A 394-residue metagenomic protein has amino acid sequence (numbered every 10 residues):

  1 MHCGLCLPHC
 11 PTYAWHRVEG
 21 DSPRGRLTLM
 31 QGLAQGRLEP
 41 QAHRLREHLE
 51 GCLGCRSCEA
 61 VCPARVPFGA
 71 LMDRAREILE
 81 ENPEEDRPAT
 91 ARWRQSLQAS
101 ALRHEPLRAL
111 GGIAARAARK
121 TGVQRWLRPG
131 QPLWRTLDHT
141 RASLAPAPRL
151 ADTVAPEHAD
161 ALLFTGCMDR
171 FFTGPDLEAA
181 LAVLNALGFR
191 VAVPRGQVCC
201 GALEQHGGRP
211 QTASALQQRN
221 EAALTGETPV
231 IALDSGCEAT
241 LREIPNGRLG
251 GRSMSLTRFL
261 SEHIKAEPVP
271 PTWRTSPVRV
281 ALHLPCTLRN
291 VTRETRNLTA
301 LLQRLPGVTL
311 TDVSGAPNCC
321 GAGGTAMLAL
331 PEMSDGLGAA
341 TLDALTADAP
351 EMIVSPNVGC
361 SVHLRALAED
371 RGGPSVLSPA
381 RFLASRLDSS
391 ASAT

Functional and structural regions predicted by a protein language model:
M1, L5-L29, R46, G51 (+2 more regions): Iron-sulfur cluster-binding cysteine motifs and their immediate structural context in ferredoxin-like electron-transfer
L5, R37-L38, S57, P83 (+2 more regions): Residue-level recognition of short, well-ordered coil/turn positions that link secondary-structure elements
P11-R17, A34, P40, S96 (+1 more regions): A ubiquitous short alpha-helical element
D21-H43, G174, E294-Q303, T325: Short, charged low-complexity linear segments at domain edges
Q41-A42, H48-L49, R92: Short leucine-rich amphipathic alpha-helices used at interfaces
Q41-R44, A64, D86: Residue-level recognition of alpha-helical structural elements
F68-T394: Iron-sulfur cluster-binding electron-transfer modules in prokaryotic oxidoreductases
